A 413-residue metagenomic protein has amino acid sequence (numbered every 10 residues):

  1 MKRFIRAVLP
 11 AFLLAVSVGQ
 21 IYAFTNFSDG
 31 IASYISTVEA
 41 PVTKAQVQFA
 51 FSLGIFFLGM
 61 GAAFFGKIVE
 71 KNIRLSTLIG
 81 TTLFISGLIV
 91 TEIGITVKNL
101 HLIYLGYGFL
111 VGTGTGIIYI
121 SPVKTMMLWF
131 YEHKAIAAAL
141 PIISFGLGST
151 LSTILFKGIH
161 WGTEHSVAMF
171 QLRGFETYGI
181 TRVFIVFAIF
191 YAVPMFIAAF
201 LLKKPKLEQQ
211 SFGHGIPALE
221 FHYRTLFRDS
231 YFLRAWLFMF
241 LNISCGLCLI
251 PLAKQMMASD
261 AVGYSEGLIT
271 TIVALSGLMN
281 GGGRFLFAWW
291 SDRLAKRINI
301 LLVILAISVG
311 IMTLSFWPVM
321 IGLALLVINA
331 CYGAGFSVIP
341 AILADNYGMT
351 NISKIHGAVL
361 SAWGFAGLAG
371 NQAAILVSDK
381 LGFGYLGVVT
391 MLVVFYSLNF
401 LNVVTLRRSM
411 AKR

Functional and structural regions predicted by a protein language model:
R3-A23, R228-G246, L326, A330: Pair of pore-lining "gating" transmembrane helices in MFS-fold secondary transporters
F24-D29, T153, D229-A288, G370: Extracytoplasmic gate region of multi-pass secondary transporters
I31, G116-F130, A137-A138, A334-Y347: Intracellular juxtamembrane helix-capping segments at the cytosolic ends of symmetry-related transmembrane helices
G61-I73, R284-A295: Helix-to-loop junctions at the C-terminal end of transmembrane segments in multipass secondary transporters
L83-V97, A306-W317: C-terminal ends and interior cores of transmembrane alpha-helices in multi-pass membrane transporters/permeases
L100-I117, I321-A334: Hydrophobic core of transmembrane alpha-helices in multi-pass small-molecule transporters, especially MFS/SLC-type
S149, Y347-L381: A late C-terminal transmembrane helix in Major Facilitator Superfamily
C245, L268-T270, A274-N280, F285-L286 (+1 more regions): C-terminal transmembrane helical hairpin of 12-TM major facilitator-type secondary transporters
